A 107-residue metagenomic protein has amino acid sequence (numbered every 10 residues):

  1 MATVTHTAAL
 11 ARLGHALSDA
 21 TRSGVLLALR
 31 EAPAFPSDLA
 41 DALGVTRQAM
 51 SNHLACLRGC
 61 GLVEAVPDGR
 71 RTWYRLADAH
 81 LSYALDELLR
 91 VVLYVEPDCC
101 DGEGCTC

Functional and structural regions predicted by a protein language model:
M1-A9, A79-C107: Amphipathic alpha-helical dimerization/coiled-coil segments that flank or bridge DNA-binding/regulatory modules
A2, A8-T46, R71-L81: N-terminal helix-turn-helix DNA-binding core of bacterial DNA-binding proteins
P33-A34, R58, L89: Residue-level detector of secondary-structure transition/capping positions
S37, D41, C56, C60 (+2 more regions): Functionally engaged cysteine thiol sites
H53: Residues within the DNA-recognition helix of helix-turn-helix
R58-D68, R75: Beta-hairpin "wing" of winged helix-turn-helix
